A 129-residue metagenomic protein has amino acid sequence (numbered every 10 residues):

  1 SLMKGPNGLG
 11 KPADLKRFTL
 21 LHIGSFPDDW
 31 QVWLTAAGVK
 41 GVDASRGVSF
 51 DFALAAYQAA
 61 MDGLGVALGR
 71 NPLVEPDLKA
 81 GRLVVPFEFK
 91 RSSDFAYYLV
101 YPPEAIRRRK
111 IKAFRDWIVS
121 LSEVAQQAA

Functional and structural regions predicted by a protein language model:
S1, S25-D28, L54, P72-L73: Alpha-helix/helix-capping structural signal
S1-L20, A36: Flexible hinge/capping segments at coil-to-helix
L2-G10, G41, E104-R109: Short helix-loop capping/hinge motifs at secondary-structure junctions, enriched in acidic/polar residues
A13, Y57-Q58, K112: Alpha-helical segments flanking ligand/cofactor-binding loops in enzyme cores
T19-A37: Secondary-structure junction motif
G24, D51, F87-K90, P103: Residues at the C-termini of beta-strands that transition into short coil/loop
V42-V85, S92: Hydrophobic hinge/microswitch elements
N71-A80, K90-A129: C-terminal effector-binding regulatory domain of bacterial HTH transcription factors
